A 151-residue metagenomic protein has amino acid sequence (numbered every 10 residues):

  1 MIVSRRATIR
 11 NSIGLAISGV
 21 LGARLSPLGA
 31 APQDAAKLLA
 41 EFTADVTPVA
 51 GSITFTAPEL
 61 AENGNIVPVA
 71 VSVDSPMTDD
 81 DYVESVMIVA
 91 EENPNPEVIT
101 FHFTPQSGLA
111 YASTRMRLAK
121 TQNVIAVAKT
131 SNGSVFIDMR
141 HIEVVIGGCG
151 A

Functional and structural regions predicted by a protein language model:
M1-V20: N-terminal secretory signal peptides and thylakoid transit peptides that target proteins across membranes
V20-T54: C-terminal segment of N-terminal export signals and the immediately downstream linker at the start of the mature
P68-P76: Short edge beta-strand/loop segments characteristic of extracellular beta-sandwich folds
P94-R117: An anionic, turn-rich surface loop/hairpin at beta-sheet edges that serves as a generic interaction/coordination patch
A119-N123: Extracellular Ig-like/FN3 beta-sandwich strand-entry sites
S131-I137: Short acidic/polar inter-strand loop motif in beta-rich domains
H141-V145: Short beta-strand edge segments in extracellular beta-sheet folds
